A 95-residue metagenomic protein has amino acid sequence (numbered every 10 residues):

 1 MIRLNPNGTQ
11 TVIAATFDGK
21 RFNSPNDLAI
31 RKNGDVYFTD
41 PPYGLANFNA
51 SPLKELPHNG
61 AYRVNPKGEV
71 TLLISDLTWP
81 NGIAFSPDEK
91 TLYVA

Functional and structural regions predicted by a protein language model:
M1-A95: Sequence-structural signature of mature extracellular/luminal beta-sheet repeat domains, prominently beta-propellers
